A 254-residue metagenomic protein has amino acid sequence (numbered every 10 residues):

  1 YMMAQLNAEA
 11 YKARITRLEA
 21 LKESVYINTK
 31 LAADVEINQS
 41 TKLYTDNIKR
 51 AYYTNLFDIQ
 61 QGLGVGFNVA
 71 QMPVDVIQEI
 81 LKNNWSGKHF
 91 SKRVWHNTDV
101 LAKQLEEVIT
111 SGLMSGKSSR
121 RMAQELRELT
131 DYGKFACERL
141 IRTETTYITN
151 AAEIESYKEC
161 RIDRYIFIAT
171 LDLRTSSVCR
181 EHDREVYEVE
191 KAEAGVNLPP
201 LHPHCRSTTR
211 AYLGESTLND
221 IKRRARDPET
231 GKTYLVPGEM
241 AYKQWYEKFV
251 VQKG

Functional and structural regions predicted by a protein language model:
Y1-K117, R121, S216-G254: N-terminal leader/targeting and assembly helices and adjacent pre-domain segments
Y26, K30-I37, K49, T110-M114 (+5 more regions): Hydrophobic/aromatic-lined pockets within catalytic cores
M122, L126: Short alpha-helical "recognition helix" segments of helix-turn-helix
E128-P228: Acidic, glycine-rich two-metal-ion catalytic cores of nucleic acid-processing enzymes
